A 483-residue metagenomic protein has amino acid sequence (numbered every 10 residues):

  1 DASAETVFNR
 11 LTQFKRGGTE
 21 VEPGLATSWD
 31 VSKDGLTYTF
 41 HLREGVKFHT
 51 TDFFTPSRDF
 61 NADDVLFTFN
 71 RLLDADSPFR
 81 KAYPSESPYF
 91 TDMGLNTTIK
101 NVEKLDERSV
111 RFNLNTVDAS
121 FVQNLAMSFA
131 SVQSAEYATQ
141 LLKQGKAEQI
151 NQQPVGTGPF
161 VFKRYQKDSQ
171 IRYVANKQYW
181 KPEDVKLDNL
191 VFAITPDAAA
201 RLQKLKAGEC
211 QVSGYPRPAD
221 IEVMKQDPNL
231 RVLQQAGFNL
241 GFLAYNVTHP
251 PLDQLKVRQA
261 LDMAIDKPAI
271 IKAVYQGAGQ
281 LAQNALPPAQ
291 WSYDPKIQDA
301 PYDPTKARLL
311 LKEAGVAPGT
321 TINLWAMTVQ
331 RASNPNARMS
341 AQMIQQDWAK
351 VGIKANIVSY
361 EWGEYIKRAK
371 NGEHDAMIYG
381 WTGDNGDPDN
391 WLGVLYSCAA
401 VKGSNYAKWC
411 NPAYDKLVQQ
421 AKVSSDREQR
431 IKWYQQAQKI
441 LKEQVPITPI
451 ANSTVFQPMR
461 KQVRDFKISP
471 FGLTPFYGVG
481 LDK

Functional and structural regions predicted by a protein language model:
D1-D34, N70, S77, V155-T157: N-terminal lobe/hinge region of extracytoplasmic solute-binding protein
D1-E5, G24-L25, D52-P56, A119-S131 (+3 more regions): A structural "hinge/loop" feature
K15, V174-Q178, G237-A260, A264: A bilobed periplasmic-binding-protein/Venus flytrap-type ligand-binding module shared by bacterial periplasmic
T27-F79, R111, P251: Aromatic- and charge-enriched surface segment that lines or borders ligand/interaction sites
H41, D64, L73-D74, P78-A138: Surface-exposed binding/hinge segments that line and control ligand-binding clefts or catalytic entry sites
G145-P154, N176-V223, Q234, A341 (+1 more regions): Ligand-site clamp/hinge motif
F160, L281-A314, R331-M339: Structural transition elements
Q166, A175, A264-S292, P335-Q345 (+2 more regions): Detector for C-terminal structural segments
